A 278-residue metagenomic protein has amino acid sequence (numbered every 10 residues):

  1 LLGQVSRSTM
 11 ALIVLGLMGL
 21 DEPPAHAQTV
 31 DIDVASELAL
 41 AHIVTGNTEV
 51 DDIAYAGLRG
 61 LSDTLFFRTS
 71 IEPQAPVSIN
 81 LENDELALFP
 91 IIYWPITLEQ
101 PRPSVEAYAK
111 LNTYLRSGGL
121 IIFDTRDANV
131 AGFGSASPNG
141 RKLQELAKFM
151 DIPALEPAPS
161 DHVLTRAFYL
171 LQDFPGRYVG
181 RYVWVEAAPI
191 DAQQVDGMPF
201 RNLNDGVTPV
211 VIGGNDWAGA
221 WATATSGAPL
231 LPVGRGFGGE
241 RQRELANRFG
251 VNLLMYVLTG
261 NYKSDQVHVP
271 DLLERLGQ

Functional and structural regions predicted by a protein language model:
L1-L2, S6, M10: N-terminal export leaders
L17-P24: C-terminal segment of classical bacterial N-terminal signal peptides
H26-I91, L98, W217-A218, T225-Q278: Aromatic-Pro/Gly-enriched surface loop or interdomain linker that acts as a lid/target-recognition segment
D31-A35, D84-L88, A107, Y114-R116 (+3 more regions): Extracellular/periplasmic catalytic domains that process cell-envelope and extracellular macromolecules
S36-A39, N129-A228, Q242-N247, V251 (+1 more regions): An acidic, glycine-rich "communication" segment
A41-H42, P90-P95, L120-D124, A154-P157 (+1 more regions): Structural recognition of the beta-strand scaffold that forms the well-ordered cores of secreted hydrolase catalytic
I53-G60, T64, E106, K110 (+4 more regions): Extracytoplasmic/secreted proteins, especially bacterial periplasmic and envelope-associated proteins
I91-G140: Short alpha-beta junction capping motif
